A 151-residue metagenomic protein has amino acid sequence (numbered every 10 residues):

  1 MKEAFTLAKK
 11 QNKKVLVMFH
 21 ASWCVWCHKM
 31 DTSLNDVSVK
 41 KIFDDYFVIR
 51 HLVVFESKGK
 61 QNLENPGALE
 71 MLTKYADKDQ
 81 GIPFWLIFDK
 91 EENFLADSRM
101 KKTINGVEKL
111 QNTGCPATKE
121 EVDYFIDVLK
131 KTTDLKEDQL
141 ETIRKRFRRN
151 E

Functional and structural regions predicted by a protein language model:
M1-K2, M30, D79, I143: Generic hydrophobic, helix-prone segments enriched in Leu/Val/Ile
M1-V15: A short beta-strand-turn-helix
V15-V17, C24, I49, W85: Hydrophobic beta-strand anchors of alpha/beta hydrolase catalytic cores
F19-L34: Conserved redox-active cysteine motifs that mediate thiol-disulfide chemistry, especially di-cysteine Cys-X(1-2)-Cys
D36-K40, D44-T132: Thioredoxin-like thiol-disulfide oxidoreductase module
V122-E151: C-terminal partner/receptor-binding element of secreted or periplasmic proteins
